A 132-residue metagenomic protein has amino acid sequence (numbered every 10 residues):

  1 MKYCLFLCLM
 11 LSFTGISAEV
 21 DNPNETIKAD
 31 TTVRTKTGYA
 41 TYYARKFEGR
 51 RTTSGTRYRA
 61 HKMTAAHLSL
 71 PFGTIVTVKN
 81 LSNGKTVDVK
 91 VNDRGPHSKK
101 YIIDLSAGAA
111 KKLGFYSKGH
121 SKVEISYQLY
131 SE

Functional and structural regions predicted by a protein language model:
K2-F6, I16-E132: Secreted/periplasmic proteins
S12-T14: N-terminal signal peptide c-region/cleavage motif recognized by signal peptidases
